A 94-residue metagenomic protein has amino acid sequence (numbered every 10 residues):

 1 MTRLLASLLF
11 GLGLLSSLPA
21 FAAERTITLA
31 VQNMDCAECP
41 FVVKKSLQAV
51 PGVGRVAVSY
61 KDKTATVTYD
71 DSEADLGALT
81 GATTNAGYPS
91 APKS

Functional and structural regions predicted by a protein language model:
R3, L29, T84-N85: N-terminal compositionally biased, intrinsically disordered segments and leader/signal-like regions
R3, L8-F10, A20: Cleavable N-terminal signal peptides
F21-T28, K93-S94: Cleaved targeting-peptide boundary
A22-R25, D62, A86: Secondary-structure boundary/capping motif
I27-A74, A78: N-terminal targeting signals for Sec/Tat export/insertion, comprising classic cleavable signal peptides
S72, L76-S90: C-terminal structural segments of small proteins and small subunits
